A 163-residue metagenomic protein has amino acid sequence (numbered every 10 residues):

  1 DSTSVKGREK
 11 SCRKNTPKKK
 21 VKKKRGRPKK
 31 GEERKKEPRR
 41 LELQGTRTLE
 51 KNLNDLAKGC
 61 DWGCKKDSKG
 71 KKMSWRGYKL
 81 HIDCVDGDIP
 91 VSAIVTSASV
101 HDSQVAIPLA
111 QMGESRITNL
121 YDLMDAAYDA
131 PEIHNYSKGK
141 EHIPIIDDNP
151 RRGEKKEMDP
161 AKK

Functional and structural regions predicted by a protein language model:
D1-P150: Polybasic low-complexity intrinsically disordered regions
L120-Y121, A161-K163: Generic hydrophobic, helix-prone segments enriched in Leu/Val/Ile
G153-A161: Short, charged, surface-exposed secondary-structure boundary motifs
